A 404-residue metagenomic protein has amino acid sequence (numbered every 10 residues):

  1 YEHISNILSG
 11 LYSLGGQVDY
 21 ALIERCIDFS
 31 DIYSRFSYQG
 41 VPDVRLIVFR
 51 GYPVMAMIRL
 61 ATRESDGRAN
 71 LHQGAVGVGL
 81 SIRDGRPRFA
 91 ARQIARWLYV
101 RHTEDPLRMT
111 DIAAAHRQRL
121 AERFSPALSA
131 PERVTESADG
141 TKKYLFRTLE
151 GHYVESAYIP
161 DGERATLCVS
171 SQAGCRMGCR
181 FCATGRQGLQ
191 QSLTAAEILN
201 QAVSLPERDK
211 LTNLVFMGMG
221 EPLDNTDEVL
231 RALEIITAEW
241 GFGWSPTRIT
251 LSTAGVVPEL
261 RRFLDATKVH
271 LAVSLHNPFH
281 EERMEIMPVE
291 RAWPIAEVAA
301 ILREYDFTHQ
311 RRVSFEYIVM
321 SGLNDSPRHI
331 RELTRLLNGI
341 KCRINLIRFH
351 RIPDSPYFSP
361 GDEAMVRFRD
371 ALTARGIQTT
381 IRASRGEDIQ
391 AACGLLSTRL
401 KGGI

Functional and structural regions predicted by a protein language model:
Y1, G51-I82: Short, His- and charge-rich active-site/binding loops that engage polyanionic ligands
Y1-V44, R50-G51: Active-site nucleotide/adenylate-binding loops and adjacent lid/helix of ATP-dependent enzymes
R35, E64-Q73, A165-V169, C179: A short, polar/proline- and glycine-enriched secondary-structure boundary/capping micro-motif
V48-Y52, T148-E150: Short acidic-glycine loop/turn motifs at beta-strand connectors
D84-H152, R303-R311, V319-I404: Auxiliary Fe-S-binding modules of radical SAM enzymes
Y153-Y158: A short loop-to-beta-strand scaffold at the N-terminal edge of the catalytic core in hydrolase folds
P160-E197: Canonical Radical SAM [4Fe-4S] cluster-binding loop centered on the CxxxCxxC motif and its immediate flanking residues
P206-N213, G218-R382: Conserved AdoMet/S-adenosylmethionine-binding subsite of the radical SAM
